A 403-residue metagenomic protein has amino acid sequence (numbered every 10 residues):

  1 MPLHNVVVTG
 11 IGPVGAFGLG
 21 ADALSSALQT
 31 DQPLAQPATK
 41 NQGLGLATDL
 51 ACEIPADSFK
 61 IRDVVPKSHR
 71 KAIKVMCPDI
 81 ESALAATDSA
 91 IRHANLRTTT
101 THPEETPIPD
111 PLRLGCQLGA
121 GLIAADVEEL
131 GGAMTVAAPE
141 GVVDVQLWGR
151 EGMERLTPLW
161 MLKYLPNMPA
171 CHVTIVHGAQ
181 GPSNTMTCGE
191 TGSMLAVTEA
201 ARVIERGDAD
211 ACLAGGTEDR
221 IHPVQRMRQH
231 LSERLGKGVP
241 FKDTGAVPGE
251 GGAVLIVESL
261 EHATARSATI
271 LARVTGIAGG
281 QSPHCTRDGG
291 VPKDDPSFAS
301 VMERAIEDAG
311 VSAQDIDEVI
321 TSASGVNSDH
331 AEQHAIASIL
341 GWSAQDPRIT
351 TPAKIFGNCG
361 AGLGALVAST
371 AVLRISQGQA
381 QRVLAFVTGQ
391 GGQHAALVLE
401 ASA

Functional and structural regions predicted by a protein language model:
M1-I73, A94, E261-T275, S369-Q377 (+1 more regions): ACP-dependent fatty acid/polyketide chain-elongation machinery
N5-T9, P33-P37, L235-V311, D317-E318 (+2 more regions): Condensing-enzyme catalytic core mediating Claisen C-C bond formation in acyl metabolism
V8, Q29-H177, R220, A313-L340: Conserved beta-ketoacyl condensing-enzyme motif
I11-G12, P66-M76, H102-E105, G149-W160 (+7 more regions): Cysteine-centered functional microenvironments
A47-A56, D219-P240, V254, G279-S300 (+4 more regions): Active-site-adjacent elements of ketosynthase-type condensing enzymes
A83-N95, P166-P169, T174-A179, S183-G215 (+3 more regions): Active-site-proximal alpha-helical scaffold in enzymes
G115-G119, T187, C212-E218, V257 (+3 more regions): Short beta-strand segments
A138-L156, T198, R202-E205, E218-A265 (+1 more regions): Glycine-/small-residue-rich "gating" segment that lines the acyl/pantetheine channel and substrate pocket
